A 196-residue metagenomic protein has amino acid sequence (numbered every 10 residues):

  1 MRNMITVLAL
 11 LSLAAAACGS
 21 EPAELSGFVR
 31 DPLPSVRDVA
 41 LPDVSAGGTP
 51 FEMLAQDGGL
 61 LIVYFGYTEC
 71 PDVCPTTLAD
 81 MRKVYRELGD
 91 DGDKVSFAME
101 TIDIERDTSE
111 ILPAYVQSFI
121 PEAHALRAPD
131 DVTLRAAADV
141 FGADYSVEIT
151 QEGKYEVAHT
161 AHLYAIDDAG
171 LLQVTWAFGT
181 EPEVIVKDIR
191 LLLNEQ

Functional and structural regions predicted by a protein language model:
M1-P42, L192-Q196: N-terminal targeting signals for export/organelle localization
A14, R37, V63-G66, A98: Conserved Rossmann-like nucleotide-binding pocket used by diverse enzymes that bind dinucleotide cofactors
V36-R37, L60-L61, T160-H162: Short loop/turn microsegments at loop-to-beta-strand junctions
V39-L61, L88: A short beta-strand-turn-helix
A46-G48, C70, G170: PAS/PAS-like sensory domain loop/N-cap motif
F51-M81: Short active-site neighborhood of thiol/selenol oxidoreductases, capturing the structured segment around
T76-A137: Structural microenvironment flanking redox-active thiols in thiol-disulfide oxidoreductases
T133-R190: Thiol/disulfide oxidoreductase modules built on the thioredoxin-like
